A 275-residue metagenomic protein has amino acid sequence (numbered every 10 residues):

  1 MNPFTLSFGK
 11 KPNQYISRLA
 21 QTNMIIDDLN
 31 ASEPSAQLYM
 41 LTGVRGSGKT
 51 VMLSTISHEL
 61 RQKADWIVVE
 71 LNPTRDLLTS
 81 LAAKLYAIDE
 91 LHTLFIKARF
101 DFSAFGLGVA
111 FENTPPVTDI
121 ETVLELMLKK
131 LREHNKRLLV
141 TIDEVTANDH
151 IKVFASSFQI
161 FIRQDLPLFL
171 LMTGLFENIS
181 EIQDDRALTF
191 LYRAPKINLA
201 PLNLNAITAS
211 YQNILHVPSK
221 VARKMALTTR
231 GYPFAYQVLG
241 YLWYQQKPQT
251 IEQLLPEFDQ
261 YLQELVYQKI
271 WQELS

Functional and structural regions predicted by a protein language model:
M1-Y39: A short, basic N-terminal segment
S35-T55: Walker A/P-loop nucleotide-binding motif
Y39, S54, H58-D76: Conserved catalytic segments around the Walker B and adjacent sensor/switch elements of P-loop NTPase domains
D65, D76-L107, E112: Conserved NTP-binding/hydrolysis module of P-loop NTPases
N113-E177, D184-D185: Conserved Walker B catalytic segment
A194-A222, T228: Conserved small helical "lid"/interfacial subdomain of P-loop NTPases
P218-K247: AAA+ P-loop ATPase catalytic core
Q237-S275: Winged-helix-like regulatory helical subdomains adjacent to P-loop NTPase cores
